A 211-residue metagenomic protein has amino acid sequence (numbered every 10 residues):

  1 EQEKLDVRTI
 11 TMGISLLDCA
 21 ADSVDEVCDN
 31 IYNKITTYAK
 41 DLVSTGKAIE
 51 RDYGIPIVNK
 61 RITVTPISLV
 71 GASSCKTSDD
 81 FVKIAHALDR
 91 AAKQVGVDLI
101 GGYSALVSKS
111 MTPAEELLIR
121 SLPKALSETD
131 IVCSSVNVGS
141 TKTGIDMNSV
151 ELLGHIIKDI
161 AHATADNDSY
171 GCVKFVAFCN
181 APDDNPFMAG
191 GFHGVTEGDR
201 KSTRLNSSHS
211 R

Functional and structural regions predicted by a protein language model:
E1-N33, A39-A48, F187, G191: N-terminal basic/disordered segments at the start of proteins
Q2-V7, Y53-P56, A125-E128, H193-G198: Short glycine/proline-enriched loop/turn "hinge" motifs that connect secondary-structure elements and lie
V7-T9, Y170-C172, D199: A general secondary-structure signal for short beta-strands and their flanking turns/coil in non-transmembrane regions
T11-G13, T63, K174-V176: Structured core elements
L16-A20, S68-V70, S140-K142: A generic structural motif
D29-K124, I131: An N-terminal, globular interaction/scaffold subdomain
I84-G194: Internal, well-ordered domain-core segments that constitute the primary functional module of diverse proteins
L205-S210: Single conserved hydrophobic/aromatic residue that forms the stacking wall/gate of nucleotide- or nucleobase-binding
